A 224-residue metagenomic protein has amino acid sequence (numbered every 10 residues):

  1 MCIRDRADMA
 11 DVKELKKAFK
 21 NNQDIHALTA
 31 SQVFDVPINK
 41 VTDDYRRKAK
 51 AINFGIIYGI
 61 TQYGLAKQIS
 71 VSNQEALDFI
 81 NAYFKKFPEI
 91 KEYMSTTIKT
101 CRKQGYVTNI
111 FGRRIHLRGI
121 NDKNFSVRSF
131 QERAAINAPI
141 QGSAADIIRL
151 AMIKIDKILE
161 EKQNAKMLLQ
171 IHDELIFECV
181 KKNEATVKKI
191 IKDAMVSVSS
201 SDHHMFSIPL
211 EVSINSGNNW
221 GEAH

Functional and structural regions predicted by a protein language model:
R4-H224: Conserved catalytic core of nucleotide polymerization and phosphodiester-bond processing enzymes
